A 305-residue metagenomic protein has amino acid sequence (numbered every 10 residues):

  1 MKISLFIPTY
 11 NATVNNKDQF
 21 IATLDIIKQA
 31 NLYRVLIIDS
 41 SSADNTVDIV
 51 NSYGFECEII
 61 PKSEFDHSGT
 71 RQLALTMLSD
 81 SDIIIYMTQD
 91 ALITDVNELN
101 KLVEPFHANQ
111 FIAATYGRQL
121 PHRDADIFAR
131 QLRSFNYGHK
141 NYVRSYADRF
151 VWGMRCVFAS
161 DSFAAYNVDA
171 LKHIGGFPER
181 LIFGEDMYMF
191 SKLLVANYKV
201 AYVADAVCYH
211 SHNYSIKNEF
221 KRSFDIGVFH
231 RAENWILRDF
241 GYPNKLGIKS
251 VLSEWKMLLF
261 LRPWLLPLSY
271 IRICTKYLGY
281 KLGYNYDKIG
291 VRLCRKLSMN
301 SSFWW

Functional and structural regions predicted by a protein language model:
A12-K28: Short, well-formed alpha-helical segments that are part of the catalytic scaffolds of diverse glycosyltransferases
D39-V47, L92: A conserved acidic beta->alpha catalytic loop
P61-S79: Glycine-rich, basic loop-to-helix element that forms the pyrophosphate-binding segment of sugar-nucleotide handling
S81-L92: Short beta-strand-to-loop acidic/aromatic patch adjacent to the donor-nucleotide binding site
V96-R130: Conserved donor NDP-sugar-binding/catalytic core segment of glycosyltransferases
G117, S134-C156: Short, flexible, basic/aromatic active-site loop/helix in glycosyltransferases
F183-M189: Acidic donor-binding loop at a coil-to-helix junction in glycosyltransferase catalytic cores that engages
D225-V228, A232, D239-W305: Non-catalytic, C-terminal membrane-associated alpha-helical segments of glycosyltransferases
